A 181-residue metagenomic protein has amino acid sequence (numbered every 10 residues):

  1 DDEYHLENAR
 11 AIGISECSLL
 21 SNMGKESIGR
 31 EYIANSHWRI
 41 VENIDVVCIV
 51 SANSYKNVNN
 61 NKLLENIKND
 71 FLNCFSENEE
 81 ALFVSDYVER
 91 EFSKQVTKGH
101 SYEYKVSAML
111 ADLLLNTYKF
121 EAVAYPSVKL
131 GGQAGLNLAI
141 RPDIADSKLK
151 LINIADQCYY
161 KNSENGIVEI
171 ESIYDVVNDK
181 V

Functional and structural regions predicted by a protein language model:
D1-E7: A short, exposed loop/beta-hairpin motif centered on an aromatic-Gly-Thr core
R10-N22: Short active-site loop/helix that positions an aromatic residue
L20-V181: Active-site and NAD+-binding cores of ADP-ribose-processing enzymes
